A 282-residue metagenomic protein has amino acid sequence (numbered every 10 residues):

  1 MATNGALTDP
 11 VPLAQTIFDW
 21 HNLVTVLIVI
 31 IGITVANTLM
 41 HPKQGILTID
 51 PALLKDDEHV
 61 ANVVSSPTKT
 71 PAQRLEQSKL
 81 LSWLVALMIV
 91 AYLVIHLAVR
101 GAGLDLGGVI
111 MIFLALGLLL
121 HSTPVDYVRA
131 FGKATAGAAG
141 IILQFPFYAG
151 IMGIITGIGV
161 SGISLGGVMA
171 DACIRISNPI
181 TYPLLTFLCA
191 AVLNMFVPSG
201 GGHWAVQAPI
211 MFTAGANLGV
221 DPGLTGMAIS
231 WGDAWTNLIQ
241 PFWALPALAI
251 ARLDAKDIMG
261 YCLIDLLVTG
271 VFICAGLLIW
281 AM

Functional and structural regions predicted by a protein language model:
M1-A14, P179-N194, L218-I239: Alpha-helical transmembrane segments of multi-pass membrane proteins
M1-L47, W243-G276: Membrane-core helix-loop-helix motifs of multi-pass transport proteins
M1-N4, G167-M169, G201-A214, F242-D254: Re-entrant/interfacial helical elements at transmembrane boundaries that shape and gate the permeation pathway
M1-V11, I163-I174: Membrane-interfacial helical/loop segments at transmembrane boundaries in membrane proteins
F18-Q144, L278, M282: Hydrophobic transmembrane alpha-helices of multi-pass small-molecule transporters
S122-A130, M169, V220-L224, A244-Y261: Alpha-helical transmembrane segments
D126-G140, G167-R175, F212-A216, G260: Short amphipathic alpha-helical coupling elements at transmembrane boundaries
F145-V160, A170-T213, N217-L218: Hydrophobic alpha-helical transmembrane segments of multi-pass integral membrane proteins, predominantly secondary
